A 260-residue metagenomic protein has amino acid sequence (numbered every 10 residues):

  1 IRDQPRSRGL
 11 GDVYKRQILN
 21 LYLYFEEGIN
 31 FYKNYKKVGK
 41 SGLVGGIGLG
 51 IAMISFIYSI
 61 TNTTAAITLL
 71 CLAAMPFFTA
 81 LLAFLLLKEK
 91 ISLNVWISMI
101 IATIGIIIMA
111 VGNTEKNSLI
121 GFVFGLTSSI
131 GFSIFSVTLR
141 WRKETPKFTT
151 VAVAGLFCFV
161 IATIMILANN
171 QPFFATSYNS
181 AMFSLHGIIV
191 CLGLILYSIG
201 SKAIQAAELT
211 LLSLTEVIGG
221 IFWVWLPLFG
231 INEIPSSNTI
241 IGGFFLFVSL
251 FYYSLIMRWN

Functional and structural regions predicted by a protein language model:
I1-Y14: Single conserved hydrophobic/aromatic residue that forms the stacking wall/gate of nucleotide- or nucleobase-binding
R8, L69-L72, S92-V95, G125 (+3 more regions): Hydrophobic/aromatic positions within or immediately flanking transmembrane alpha-helices of multi-pass small-molecule
K15-I47, I57, L85-W96, T114-I120 (+5 more regions): Membrane-interface interhelical linkers
R16-Q17, T103, S133, L156-V160 (+2 more regions): Small-residue-rich packing faces within the transmembrane alpha-helices of Major Facilitator Superfamily
L43-I47, A73-A74, M99-T103, L126-I130 (+5 more regions): Residue-level signature of the transmembrane alpha-helical core of multi-pass small-molecule transporters
G46, G50, I54, P76-L81 (+6 more regions): Hydrophobic/small/kink-forming positions within alpha-helical transmembrane segments of polytopic membrane proteins
I67-A74, L139-F157, C191-L226: Helix-helix packing/entry segments at the starts of transmembrane helices
V111, L214-N260: C-terminal-most transmembrane helix of multi-pass membrane proteins
